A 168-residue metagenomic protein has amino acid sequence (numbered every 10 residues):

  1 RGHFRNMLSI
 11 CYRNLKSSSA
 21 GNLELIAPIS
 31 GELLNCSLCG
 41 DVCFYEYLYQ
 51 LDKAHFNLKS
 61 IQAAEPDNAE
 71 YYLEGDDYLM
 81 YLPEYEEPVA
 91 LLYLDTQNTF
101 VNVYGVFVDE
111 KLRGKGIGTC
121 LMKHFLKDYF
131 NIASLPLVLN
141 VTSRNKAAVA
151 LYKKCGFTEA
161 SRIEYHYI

Functional and structural regions predicted by a protein language model:
R1, R5, Y129-N140: Conserved GNAT acetyl-CoA-binding A-motif
R1-L38, V42, Y49, H166: Acyl-donor-binding surface of acyltransferase catalytic domains
F4, L139-V149, Y165-I168: Conserved beta-strand-loop-alpha-helix junction that forms the acyl-donor binding cleft
L8, P88-A90, G118, S161: A structural microfeature
Q50-Y104, D109: Acetyl-CoA-dependent GNAT
T96, D109-K111, K115, S143-R144: Active-site acidic-Proline motif in GNAT/NAT acetyltransferases
V108, G114-D128, A150-K154: Conserved acetyl-CoA-binding loop-helix of GNAT-fold acetyltransferases
G156-I168: …primarily DNA-binding HTH/wHTH and HhH modules…
